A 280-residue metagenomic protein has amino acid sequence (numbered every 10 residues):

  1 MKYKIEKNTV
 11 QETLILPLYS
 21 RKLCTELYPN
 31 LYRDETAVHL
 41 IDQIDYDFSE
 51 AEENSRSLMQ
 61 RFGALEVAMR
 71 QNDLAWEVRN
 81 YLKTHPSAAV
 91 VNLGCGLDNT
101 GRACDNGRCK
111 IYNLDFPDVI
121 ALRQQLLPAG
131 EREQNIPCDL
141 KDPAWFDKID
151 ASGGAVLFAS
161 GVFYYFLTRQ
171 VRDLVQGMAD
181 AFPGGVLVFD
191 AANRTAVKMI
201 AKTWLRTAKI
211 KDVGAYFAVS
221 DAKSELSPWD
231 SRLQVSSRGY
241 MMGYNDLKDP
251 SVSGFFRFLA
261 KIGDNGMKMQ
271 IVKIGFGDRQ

Functional and structural regions predicted by a protein language model:
M1-V91, C95-C138, A151-S152: Rossmann-like AdoMet
P143-S152: Short amphipathic alpha-helix with an adjacent loop that forms part of the alpha/beta core around
L157-F158: A conserved beta-strand element that flanks and buttresses the S-adenosyl-L-methionine
Y165-M178: A short, conserved alpha-helix within the catalytic core of class I
M178-R194: Conserved beta-strand signature within the Rossmann-like core of class I S-adenosyl-L-methionine
K198-V213: Short, glycine-/aromatic-enriched active-site segment of Class I SAM-dependent methyltransferases
V213-Y240: Short alpha-helix
R232-F258: Conserved catalytic loop of SAM-dependent methyltransferase domains
